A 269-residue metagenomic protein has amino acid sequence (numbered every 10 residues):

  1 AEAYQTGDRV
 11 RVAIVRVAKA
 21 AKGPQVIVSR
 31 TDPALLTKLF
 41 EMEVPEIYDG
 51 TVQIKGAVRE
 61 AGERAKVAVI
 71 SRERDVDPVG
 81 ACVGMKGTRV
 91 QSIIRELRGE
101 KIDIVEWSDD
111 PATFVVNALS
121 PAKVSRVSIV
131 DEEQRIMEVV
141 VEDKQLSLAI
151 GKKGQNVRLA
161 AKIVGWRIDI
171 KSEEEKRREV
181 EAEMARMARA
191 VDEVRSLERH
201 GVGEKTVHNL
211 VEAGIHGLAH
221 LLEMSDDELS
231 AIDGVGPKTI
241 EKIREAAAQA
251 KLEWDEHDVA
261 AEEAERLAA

Functional and structural regions predicted by a protein language model:
A1-A269: RNA-contacting regions in translation and RNA-metabolism proteins, encompassing KH/S1 modules where present
